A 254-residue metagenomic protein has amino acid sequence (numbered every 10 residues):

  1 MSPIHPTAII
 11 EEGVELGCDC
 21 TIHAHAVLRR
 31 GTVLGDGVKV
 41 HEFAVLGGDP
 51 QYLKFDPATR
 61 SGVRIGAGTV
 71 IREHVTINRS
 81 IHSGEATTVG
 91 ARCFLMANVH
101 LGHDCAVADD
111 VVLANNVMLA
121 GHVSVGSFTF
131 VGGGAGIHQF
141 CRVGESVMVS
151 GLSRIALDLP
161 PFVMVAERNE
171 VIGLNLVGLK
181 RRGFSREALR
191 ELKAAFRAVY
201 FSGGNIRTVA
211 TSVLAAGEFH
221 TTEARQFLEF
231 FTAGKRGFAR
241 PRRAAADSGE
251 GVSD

Functional and structural regions predicted by a protein language model:
M1, P6-T7, G37, F43 (+5 more regions): Terminal amphipathic alpha-helical/low-complexity segments used for targeting or macromolecular assembly
S2-A166, E170: Structural signal for interior beta-strand "rungs" in well-ordered beta-sheet cores of soluble enzyme domains
